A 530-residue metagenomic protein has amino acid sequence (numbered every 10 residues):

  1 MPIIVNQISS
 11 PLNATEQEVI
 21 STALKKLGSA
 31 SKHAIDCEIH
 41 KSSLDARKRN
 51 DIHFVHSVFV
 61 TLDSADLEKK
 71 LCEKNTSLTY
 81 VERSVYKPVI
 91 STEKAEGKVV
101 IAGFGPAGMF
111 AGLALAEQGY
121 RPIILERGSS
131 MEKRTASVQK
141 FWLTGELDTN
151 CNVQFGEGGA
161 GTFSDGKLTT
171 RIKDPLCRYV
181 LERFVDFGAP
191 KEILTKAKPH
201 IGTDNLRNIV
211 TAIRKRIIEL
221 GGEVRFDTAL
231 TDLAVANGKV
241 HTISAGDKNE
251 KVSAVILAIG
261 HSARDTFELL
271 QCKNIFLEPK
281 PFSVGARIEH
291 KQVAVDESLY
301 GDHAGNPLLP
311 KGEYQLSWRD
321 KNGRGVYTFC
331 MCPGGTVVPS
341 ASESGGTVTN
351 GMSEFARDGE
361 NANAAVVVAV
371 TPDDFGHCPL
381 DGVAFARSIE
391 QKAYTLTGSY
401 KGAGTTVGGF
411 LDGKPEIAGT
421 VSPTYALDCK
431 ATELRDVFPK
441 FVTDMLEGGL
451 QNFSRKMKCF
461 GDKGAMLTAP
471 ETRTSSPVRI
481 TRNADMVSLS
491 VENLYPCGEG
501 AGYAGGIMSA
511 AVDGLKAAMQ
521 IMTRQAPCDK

Functional and structural regions predicted by a protein language model:
M1-I52, V58-F163, K167-K530: Residues forming the flavin
